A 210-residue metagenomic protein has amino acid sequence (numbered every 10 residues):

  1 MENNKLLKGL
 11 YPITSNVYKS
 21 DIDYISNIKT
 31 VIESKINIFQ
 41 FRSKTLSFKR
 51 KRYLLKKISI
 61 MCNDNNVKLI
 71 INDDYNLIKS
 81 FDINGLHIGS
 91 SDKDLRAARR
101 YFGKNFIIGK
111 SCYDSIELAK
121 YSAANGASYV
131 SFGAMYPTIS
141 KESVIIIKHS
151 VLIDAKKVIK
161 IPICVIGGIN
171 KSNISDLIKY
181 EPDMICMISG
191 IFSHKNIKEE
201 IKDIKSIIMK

Functional and structural regions predicted by a protein language model:
M1-L95, R100-Y129, I147, D154 (+4 more regions): Conserved N-terminal beta1-alpha1 strand-loop-helix module at the mouth
S43, A134-Y136: Short, histidine-centered active-site or binding-site loop motifs used for metal coordination, general acid-base
I78, Y136-E142: A short acidic, helix-capping loop that chelates divalent metal ions and anchors anionic groups
M135, G168-I169: Short, loop-centered acidic/histidine patches that primarily coordinate divalent metals
P182-M184: Internal alpha/beta core interface subdomains
